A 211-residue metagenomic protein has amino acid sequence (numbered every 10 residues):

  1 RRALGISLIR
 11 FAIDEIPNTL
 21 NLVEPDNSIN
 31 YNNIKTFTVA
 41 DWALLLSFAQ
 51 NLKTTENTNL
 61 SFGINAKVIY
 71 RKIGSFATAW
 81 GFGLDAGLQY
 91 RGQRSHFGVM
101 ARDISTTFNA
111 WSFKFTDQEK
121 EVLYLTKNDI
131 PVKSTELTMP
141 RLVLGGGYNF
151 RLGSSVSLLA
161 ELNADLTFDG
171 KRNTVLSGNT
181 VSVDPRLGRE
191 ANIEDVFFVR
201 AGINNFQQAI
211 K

Functional and structural regions predicted by a protein language model:
R1-K211: Subset of outer-membrane beta-barrel
